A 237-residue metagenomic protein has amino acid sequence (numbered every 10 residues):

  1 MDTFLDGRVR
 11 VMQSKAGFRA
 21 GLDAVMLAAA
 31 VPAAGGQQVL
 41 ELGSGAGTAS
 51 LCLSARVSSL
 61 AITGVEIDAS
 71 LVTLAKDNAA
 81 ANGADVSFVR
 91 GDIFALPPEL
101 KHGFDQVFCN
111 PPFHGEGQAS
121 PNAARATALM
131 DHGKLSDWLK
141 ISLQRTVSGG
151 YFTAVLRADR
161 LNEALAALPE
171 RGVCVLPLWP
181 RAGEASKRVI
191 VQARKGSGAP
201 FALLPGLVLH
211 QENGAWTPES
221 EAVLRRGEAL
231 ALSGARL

Functional and structural regions predicted by a protein language model:
M1-A34: Class I SAM-dependent transferase core
R10, A61, D85-S87, R171-C174: Conserved beta-strand segments of alpha/beta enzyme cores
A16, G133-S186: Conserved Class I SAM-dependent methyltransferase catalytic core
L27, N110, W138, A193: Residue-level signal for inorganic ion chemistry
A29-P121: Conserved SAM/SAH cofactor-binding pocket of Class I
P111-D137: Mobile active-site "lid"/loop adjacent to the S-adenosyl-L-methionine
A185-L237: SAM/dcSAM-binding transferase cores
